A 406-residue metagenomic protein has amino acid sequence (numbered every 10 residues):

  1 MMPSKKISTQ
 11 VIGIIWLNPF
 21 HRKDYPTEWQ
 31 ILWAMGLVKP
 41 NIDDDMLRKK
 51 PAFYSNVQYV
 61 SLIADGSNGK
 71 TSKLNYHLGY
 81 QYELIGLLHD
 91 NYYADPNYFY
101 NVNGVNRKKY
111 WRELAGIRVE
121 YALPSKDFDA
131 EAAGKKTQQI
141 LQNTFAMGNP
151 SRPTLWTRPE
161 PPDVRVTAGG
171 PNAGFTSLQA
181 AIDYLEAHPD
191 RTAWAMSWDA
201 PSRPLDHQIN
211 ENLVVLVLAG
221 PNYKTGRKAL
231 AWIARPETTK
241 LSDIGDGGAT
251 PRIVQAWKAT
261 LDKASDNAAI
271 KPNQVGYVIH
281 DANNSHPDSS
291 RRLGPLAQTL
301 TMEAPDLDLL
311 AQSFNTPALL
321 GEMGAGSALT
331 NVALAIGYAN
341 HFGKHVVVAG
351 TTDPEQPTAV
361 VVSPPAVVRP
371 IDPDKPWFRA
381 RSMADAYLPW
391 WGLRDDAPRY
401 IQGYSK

Functional and structural regions predicted by a protein language model:
M1-N210, V214-K406: Conserved "HGTGT" condensation-loop signature of ketosynthase/thiolase-family condensing enzymes that catalyze
